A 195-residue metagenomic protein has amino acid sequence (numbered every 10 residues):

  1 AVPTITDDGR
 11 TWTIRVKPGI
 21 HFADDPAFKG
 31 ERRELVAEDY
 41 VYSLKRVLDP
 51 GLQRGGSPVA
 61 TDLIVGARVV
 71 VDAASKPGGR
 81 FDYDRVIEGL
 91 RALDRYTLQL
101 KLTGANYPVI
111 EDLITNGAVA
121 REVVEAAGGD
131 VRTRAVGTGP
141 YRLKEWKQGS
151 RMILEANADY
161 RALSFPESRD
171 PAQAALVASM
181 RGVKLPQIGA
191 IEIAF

Functional and structural regions predicted by a protein language model:
A1-I110, A127-A156, M180-G189: The feature preferentially marks the first beta-strand/turn patch immediately downstream of a bacterial lipoprotein
P26, E111-I114, S164-R169: Short, charged, solvent-exposed linker or helix-capping segments at domain edges/interfaces that act as flexible hinges
G117: Catalytic core of nucleotide-sugar-dependent glycosyltransferases
A120: Aromatic-residue-lined binding/catalytic grooves and analogous aromatic/hydrophobic interfacial grooves in multimeric
V124: Active-site-proximal, glycine-rich beta->alpha crossover segments in alpha/beta enzymes that shape flexible
S168-R181: Intrinsically disordered, low-complexity Ser/Thr- and acidic-rich flexible linkers and loops, especially at boundaries
I191-F195: Short beta-strand-to-loop elements that line the ligand-binding cleft of bilobed periplasmic-binding protein-like
